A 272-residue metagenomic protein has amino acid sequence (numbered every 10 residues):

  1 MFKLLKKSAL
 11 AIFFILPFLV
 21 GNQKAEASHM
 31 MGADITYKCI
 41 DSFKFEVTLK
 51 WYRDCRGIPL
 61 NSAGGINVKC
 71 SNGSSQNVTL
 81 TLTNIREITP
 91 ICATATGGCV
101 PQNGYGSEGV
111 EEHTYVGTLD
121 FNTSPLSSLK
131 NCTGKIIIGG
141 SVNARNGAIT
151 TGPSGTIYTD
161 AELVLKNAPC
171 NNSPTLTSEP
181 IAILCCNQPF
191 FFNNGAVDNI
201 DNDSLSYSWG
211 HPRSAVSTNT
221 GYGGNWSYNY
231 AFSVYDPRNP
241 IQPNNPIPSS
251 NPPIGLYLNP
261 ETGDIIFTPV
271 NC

Functional and structural regions predicted by a protein language model:
M1-M31: Bacterial Sec-dependent N-terminal signal peptides
A25-C272: Long, compositionally biased, intrinsically disordered segments
